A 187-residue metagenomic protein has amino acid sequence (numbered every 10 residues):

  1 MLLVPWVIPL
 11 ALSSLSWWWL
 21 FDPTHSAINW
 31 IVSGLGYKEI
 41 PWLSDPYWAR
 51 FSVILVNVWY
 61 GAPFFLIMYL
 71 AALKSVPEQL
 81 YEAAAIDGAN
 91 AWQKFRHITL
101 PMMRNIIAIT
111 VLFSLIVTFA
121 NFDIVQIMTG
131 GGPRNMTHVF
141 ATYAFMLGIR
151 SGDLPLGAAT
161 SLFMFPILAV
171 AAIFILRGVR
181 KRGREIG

Functional and structural regions predicted by a protein language model:
M1-G187: A structural signal for multi-pass alpha-helical bundles of membrane permease subunits that mediate small-molecule
